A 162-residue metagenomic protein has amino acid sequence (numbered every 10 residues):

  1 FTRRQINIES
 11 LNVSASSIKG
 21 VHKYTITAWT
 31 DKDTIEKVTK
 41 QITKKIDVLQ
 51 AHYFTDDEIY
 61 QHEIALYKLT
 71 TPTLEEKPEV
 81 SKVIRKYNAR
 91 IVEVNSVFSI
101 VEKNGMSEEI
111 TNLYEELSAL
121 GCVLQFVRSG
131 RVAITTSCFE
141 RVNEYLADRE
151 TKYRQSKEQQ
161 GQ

Functional and structural regions predicted by a protein language model:
T2-H22, K32-I64, K68-Q162: Long, contiguous binding/interaction regions
T25-W29: Amphipathic, charged alpha-helical scaffolds that flank and support histidine-based chemistry in signaling
